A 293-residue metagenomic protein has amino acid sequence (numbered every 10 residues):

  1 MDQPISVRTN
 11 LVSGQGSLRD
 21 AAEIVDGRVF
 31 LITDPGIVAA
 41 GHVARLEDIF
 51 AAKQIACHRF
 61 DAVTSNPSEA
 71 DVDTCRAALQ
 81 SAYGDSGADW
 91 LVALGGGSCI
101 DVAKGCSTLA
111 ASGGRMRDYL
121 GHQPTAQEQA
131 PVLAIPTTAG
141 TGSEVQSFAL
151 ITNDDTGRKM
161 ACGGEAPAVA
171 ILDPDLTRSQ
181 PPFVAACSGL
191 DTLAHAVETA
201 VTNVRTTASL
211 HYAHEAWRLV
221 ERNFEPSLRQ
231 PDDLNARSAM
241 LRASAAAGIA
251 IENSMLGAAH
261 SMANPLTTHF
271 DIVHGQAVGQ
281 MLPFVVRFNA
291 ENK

Functional and structural regions predicted by a protein language model:
M1-W90: ATP/NTP phosphate-donor binding region
T9, A111-T207, N292: A glycine/threonine-rich phosphate-anchoring loop and its flanking beta-alpha core in nucleotide/phosphate-binding
N10, V29-F30, H58, D89-V92 (+6 more regions): Structural motif
Q15, A39-H42, E69, S98-K104 (+3 more regions): Short glycine/serine/threonine-rich phosphate/pyrophosphate-binding segments that cradle anionic phosphate groups
L46, T74-R76, C99-S112, V145-Q146: Short Gly/Thr/Asp-enriched flexible loops that form oxyanion-binding sites at enzyme active sites
A88-C106, T137-S143, D271-I272: Glycine/serine-rich anion-binding loops at beta->alpha junctions that coordinate negatively charged ligand groups
T199-K293: Active-site segments that bind and position negatively charged phosphate/pyrophosphate groups
